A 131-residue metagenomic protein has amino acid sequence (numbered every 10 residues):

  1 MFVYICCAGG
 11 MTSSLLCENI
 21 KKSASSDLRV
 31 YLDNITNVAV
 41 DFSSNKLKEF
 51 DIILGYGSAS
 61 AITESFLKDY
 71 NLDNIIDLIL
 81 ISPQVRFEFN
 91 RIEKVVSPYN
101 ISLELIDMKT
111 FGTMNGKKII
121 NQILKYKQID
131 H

Functional and structural regions predicted by a protein language model:
F2-Y4, A8-F66: Conserved active-site segments centered on acidic
C6-S14, Q84-F87, T110-T113: Gly/Ser/Thr-rich loops at beta-strand to alpha-helix junctions that form or flank small-molecule/cofactor-binding
S14-E18, F89-N90, G116-K117: Conserved strand-to-helix beginnings and helix N-cap segments that scaffold or border functional pockets
K21, S25, N90-E93, S97 (+1 more regions): Class I S-adenosyl-L-methionine
Y31-N34, S82-R86, I106-T110, H131: Short, surface-exposed, polar/charged, turn-prone segments marking secondary-structure boundaries
S60-D69, T113-K118: Structural motif
L67-E104: Mid-chain, well-packed structural core segment of small domains
V95-H131: Ser/Thr/Gly-rich flexible loops in soluble cytosolic domains mediating phosphotransfer, phosphorylation
